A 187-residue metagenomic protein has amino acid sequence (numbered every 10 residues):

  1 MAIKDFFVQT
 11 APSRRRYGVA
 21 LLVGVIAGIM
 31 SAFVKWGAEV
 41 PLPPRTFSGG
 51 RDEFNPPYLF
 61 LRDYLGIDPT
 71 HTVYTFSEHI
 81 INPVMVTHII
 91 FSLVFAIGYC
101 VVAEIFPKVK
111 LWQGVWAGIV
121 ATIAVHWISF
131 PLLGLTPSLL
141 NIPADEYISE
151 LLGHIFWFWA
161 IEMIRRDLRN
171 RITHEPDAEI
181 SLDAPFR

Functional and structural regions predicted by a protein language model:
M1-R14: Short, Lys/Arg-rich, polar N-terminal cytosolic tail immediately upstream of the first transmembrane signal-anchor
A11-D52: N-terminal signal-anchor transmembrane alpha helix
V19-A27, F54-N55, I80, V84 (+5 more regions): Alpha-helical transmembrane segments of multi-pass membrane proteins, especially transporters and channels
A27-K35, E39, F91, F95 (+6 more regions): Alpha-helical transmembrane segments of multipass membrane proteins
P44-I81: Extracytosolic (periplasmic/ER-lumenal) interhelical loops and adjacent juxtamembrane/interface segments of multi-pass
E78-A103: Hydrophobic alpha-helical transmembrane segments
A103-A124: Internal alpha-helical transmembrane segments of multi-pass membrane proteins
T122-D177: Alpha-helical transmembrane segments of multi-pass integral membrane proteins, characterized by long hydrophobic
